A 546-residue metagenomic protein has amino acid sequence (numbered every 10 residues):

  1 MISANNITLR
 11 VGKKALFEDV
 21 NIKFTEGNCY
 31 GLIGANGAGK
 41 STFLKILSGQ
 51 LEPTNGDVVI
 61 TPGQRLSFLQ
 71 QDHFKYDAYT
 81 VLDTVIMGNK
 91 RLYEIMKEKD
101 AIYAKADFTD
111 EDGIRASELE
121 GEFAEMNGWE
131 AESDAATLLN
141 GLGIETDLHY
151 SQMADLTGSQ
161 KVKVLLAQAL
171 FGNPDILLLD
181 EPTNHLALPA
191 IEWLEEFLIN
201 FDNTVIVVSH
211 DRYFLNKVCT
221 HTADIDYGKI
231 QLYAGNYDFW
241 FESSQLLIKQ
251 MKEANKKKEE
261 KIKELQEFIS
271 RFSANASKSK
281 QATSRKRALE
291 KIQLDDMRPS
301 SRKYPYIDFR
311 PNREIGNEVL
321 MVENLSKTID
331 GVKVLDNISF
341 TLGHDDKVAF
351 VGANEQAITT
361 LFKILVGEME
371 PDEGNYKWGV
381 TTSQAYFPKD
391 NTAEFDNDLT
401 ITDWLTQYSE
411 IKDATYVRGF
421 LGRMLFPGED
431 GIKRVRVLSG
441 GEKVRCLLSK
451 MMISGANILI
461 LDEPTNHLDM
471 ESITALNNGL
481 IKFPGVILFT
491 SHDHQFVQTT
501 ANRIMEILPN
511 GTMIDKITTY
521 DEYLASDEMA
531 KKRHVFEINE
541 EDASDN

Functional and structural regions predicted by a protein language model:
M1-N255, D308-N546: ABC ATP-binding cassette signature C-motif
I102, T109, M126, L265 (+5 more regions): Hydrophobic stripe of amphipathic alpha-helices that form coiled-coil interfaces
G113-A116, L186, T283-L294: Extended non-transmembrane interhelical loops and adjacent amphipathic helices of multipass membrane proteins
E130, S277-Q281, K291-S301, K377 (+1 more regions): Proline-centered turn/helix-capping motifs that create local helix->coil transitions or kinks
M251-L265, R271, K278-R287, K303 (+1 more regions): ABC ATPase nucleotide-binding domains
